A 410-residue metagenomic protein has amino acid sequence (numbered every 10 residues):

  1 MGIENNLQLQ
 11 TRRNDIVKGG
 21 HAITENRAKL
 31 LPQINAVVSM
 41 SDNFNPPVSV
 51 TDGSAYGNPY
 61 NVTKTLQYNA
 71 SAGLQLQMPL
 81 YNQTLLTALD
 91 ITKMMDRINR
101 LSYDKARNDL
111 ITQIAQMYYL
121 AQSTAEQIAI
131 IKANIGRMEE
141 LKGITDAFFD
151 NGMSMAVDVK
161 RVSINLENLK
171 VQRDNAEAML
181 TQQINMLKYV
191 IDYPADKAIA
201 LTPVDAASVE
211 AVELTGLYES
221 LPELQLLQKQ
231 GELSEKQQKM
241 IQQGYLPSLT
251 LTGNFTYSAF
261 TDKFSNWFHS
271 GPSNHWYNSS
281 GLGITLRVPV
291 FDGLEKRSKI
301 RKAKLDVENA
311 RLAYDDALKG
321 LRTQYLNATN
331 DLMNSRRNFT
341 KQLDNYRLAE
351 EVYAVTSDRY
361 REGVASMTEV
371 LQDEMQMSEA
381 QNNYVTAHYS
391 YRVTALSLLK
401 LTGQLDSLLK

Functional and structural regions predicted by a protein language model:
M1, A195, N383-K410: Acidic, low-complexity, intrinsically disordered peripheral segments
M1-N35, S39, N45, A195 (+4 more regions): Bacterial Sec-pathway N-terminal export signals of envelope proteins
Q10-N14, R27-A28, L80-R107, V157 (+3 more regions): Sec/SRP-type N-terminal targeting helices
H21, D109-S220, S335, M377: Periplasmic alpha-helical coiled-coil/stalk elements that build and connect Gram-negative outer-membrane
V37-L74, T252-V288: Small/polar, glycine/serine/threonine/aspartate-rich low-complexity segments that form flexible
F149-M153, Y360-V364, L401: A short glycine-centered flexible hinge/capping loop motif at secondary-structure junctions
V157, E362-T386: Short terminal targeting/anchoring segments
